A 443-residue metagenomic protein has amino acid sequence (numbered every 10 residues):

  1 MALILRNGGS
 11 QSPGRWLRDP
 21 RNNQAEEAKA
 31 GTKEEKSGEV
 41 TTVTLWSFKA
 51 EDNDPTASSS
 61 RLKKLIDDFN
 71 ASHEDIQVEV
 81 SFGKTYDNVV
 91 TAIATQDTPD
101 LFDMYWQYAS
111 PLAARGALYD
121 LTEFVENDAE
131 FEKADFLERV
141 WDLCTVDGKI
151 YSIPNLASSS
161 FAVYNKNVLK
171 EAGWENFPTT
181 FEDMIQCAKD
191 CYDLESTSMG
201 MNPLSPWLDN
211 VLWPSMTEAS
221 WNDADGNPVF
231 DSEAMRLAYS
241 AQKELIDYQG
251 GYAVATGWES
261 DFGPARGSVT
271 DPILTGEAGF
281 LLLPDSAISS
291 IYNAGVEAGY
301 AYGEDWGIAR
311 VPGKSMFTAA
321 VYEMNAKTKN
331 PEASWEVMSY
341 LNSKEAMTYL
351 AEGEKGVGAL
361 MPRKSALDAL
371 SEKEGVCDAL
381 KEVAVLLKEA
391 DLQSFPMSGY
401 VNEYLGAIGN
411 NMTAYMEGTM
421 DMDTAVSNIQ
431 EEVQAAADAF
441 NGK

Functional and structural regions predicted by a protein language model:
M1-R115, A129-E130, E332-A333, E345 (+3 more regions): Conserved N-terminal structural module of periplasmic/extracytoplasmic solute-binding proteins
G31-E35, W106-S160, I185, G303-I308 (+1 more regions): Hinge/lid segment of periplasmic solute-binding proteins
R61, L237-A241, K329-L341, Y349-L350 (+2 more regions): Short amphipathic alpha-helical coupling segments at ligand-binding clamshell hinges and other catalytic/signaling
A71-S72, Q77, A172, A294-A359: Extracytoplasmic/periplasmic substrate-recognition and gating elements
K84-D120, K133-S152, V163, I185-S198 (+4 more regions): Pocket-flanking alpha-helical
A113-A117, T122, E138-N176, P203-G226 (+3 more regions): Periplasmic solute-binding protein
A188, N227-F262: Glycine-centered hinge/linker elements that transmit conformational signals in sensory and ligand-binding systems
G303, E352-A407, A414, G442: Long, aromatic- and glycine/proline-rich binding clefts that accommodate carbohydrate-like moieties
